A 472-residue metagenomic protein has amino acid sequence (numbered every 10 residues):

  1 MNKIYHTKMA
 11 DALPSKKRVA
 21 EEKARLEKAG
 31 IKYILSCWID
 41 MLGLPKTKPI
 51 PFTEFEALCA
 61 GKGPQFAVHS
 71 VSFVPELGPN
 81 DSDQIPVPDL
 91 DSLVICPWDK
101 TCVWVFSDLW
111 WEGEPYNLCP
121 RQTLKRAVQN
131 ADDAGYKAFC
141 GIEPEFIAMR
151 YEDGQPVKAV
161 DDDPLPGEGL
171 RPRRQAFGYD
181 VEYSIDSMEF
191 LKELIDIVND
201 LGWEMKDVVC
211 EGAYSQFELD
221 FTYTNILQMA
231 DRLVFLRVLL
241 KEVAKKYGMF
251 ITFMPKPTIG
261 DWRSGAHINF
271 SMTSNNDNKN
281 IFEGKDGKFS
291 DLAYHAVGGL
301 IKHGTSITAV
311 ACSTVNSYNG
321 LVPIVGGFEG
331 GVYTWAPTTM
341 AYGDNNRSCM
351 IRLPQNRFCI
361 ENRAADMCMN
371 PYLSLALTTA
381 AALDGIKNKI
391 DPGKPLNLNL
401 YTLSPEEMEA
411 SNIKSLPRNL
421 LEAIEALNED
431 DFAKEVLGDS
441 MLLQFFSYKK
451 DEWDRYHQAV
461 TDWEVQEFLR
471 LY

Functional and structural regions predicted by a protein language model:
N2-D207, M229-R232, E409-Y472: ATP/Mg2+-dependent ligation/transfer catalytic cores
N2-M9, K17-A20, G61, F235 (+3 more regions): Catalytic-core signal marking the mid-to-C-terminal active-site face
Y33, C102-F106, G141-E145, Q216-E218 (+4 more regions): Broad gene-expression machinery/nucleic-acid interaction feature
D40-L42, W110-Y116, Y183, Y223-M229 (+4 more regions): A generic structural motif
V94-T101, A138-F139, V208-G212, D261 (+2 more regions): Short glycine/proline-enriched loop/turn "hinge" motifs that connect secondary-structure elements and lie
F139-I147, P164-V181, L201-F221, I251-S271 (+1 more regions): Core alpha/beta catalytic barrel or barrel-like domain that forms the active/cofactor pocket in diverse metabolic
E182-M205, L219-I226, R237-F253, K302: Accessory "access/gating" subregions that flank catalytic or transport cores
Y223-F235, T258-I259: Active-site neighborhood of thiol-dependent amide/isopeptide-bond enzymes
